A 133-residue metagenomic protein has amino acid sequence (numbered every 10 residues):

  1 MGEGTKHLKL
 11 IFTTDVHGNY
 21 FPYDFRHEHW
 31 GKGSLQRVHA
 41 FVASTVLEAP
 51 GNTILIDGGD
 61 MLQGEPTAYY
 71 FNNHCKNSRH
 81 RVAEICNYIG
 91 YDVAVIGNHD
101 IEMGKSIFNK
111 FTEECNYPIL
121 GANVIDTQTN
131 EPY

Functional and structural regions predicted by a protein language model:
M1-Y133: Acidic, metal/ion-coordinating pockets
